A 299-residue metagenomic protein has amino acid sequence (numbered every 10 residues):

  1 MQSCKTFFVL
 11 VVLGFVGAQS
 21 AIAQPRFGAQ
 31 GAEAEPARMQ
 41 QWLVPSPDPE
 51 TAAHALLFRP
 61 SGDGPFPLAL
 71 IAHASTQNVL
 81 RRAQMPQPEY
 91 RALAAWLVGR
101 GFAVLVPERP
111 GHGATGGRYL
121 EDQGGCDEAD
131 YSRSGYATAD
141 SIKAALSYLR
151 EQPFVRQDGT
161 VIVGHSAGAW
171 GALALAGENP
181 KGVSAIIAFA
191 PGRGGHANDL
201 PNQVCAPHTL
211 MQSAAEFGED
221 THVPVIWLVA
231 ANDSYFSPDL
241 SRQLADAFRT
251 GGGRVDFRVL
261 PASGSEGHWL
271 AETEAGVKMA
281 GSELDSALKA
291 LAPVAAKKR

Functional and structural regions predicted by a protein language model:
Q24-G64: N-terminal cap/lid segment of alpha/beta-hydrolase-fold proteins
G64-F66, S75-A114, S237: Short substrate-entry loop that stabilizes the transition state in hydrolases
A72-A74, V229: The conserved beta1-alpha1 loop
G124-P153: Alpha/beta-hydrolase active-site loop
F154-G164: Alpha/beta-hydrolase fold nucleophile elbow
G164-A174: Glycine-rich nucleophile elbow surrounding the catalytic serine of serine-hydrolase chemistry
A185, P191-G251, D256: The feature captures the conserved acid-bearing segment of alpha/beta-hydrolase catalytic domains
G251-R299: C-terminal catalytic histidine-bearing segment of alpha/beta-hydrolase fold enzymes
